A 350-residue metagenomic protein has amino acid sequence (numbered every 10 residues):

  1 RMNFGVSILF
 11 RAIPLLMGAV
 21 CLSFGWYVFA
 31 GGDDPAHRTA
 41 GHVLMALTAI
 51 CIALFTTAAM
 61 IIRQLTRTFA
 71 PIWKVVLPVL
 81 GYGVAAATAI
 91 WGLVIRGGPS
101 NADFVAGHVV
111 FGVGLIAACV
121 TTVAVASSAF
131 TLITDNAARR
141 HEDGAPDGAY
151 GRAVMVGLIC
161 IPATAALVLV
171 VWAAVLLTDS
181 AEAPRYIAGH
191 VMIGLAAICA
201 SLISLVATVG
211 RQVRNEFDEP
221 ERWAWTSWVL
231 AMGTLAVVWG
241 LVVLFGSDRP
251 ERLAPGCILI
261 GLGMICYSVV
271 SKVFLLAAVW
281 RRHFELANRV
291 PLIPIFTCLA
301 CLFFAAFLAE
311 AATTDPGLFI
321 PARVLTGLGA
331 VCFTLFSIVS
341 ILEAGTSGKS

Functional and structural regions predicted by a protein language model:
R1-M2: Short, Lys/Arg-rich, polar N-terminal cytosolic tail immediately upstream of the first transmembrane signal-anchor
S7-A30, G41-Q64, K74-G97, V105-D135 (+6 more regions): Alpha-helical transmembrane segments and immediately adjacent membrane-interfacial amphipathic helices
D34, A70, G148, A181-E182 (+3 more regions): Intrinsically disordered, low-complexity coil/linker segments enriched for acidic/polar and small residues
A36, G317-I320: Residue-level recognition of alpha-helical structural elements
L65-I72, V213-D218, H283: Cytosolic-side membrane-entry/anchor segment at the start of a transmembrane helix
D135-G148, R282: Membrane-interfacial, low-structure loops and terminal tails that flank and connect transmembrane helices in multi-pass
R140-D143, L342-S350: Short, charged juxtamembrane terminal tails flanking transmembrane helices
